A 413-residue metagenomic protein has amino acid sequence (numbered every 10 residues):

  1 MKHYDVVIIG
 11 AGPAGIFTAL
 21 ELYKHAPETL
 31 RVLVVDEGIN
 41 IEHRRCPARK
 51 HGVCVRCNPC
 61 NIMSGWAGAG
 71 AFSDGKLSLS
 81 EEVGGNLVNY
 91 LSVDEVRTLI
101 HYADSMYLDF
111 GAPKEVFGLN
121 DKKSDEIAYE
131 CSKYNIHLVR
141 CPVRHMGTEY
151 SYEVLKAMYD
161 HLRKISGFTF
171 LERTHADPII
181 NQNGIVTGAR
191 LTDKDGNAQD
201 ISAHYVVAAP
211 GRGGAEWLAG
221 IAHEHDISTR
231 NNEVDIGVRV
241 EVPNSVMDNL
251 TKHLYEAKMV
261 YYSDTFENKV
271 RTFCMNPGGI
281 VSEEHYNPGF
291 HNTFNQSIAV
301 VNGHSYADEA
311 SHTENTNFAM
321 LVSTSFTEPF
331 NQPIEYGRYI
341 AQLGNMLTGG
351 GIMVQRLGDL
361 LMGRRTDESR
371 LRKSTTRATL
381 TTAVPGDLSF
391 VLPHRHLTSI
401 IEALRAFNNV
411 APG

Functional and structural regions predicted by a protein language model:
K2-G84, K122-D125, Y129, Y134-G413: Residues forming the flavin
C57, G65-F117: Dinucleotide-binding Rossmann-like beta1-alpha1 core, especially the glycine-rich loop that anchors the ADP
